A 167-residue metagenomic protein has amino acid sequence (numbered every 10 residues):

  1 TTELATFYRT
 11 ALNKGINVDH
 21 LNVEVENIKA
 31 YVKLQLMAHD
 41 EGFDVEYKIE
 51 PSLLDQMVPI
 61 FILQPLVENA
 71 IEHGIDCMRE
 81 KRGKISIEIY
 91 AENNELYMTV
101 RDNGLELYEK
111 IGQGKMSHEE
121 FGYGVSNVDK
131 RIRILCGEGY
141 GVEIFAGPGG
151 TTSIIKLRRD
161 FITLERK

Functional and structural regions predicted by a protein language model:
T1-F145, T151-I154: Two-component histidine phosphotransfer core
G147-K167: C-terminal end segment of the histidine kinase catalytic
